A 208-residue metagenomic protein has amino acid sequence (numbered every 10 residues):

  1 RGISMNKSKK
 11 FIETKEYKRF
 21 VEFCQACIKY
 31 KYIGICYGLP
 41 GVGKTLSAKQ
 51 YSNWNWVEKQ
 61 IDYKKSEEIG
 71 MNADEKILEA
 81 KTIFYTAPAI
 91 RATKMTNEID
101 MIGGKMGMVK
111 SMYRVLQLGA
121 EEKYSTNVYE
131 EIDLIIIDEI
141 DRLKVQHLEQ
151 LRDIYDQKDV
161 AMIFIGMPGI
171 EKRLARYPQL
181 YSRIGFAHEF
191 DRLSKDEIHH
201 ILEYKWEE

Functional and structural regions predicted by a protein language model:
R1-K10: Charged, amphipathic alpha-helical linker segments immediately N-terminal to NTP-binding catalytic cores
K15-I28: Pre-Walker A adenine-sensing motif
K31-S52: Walker A/P-loop nucleotide-binding motif
I33-I35, T82, I132-L134: Residue-level preference for the first positions of well-ordered beta-strands
W54-M71, K76, G107: Post-Walker A helix-loop "phosphate-sensing" segment adjacent to the P-loop in P-loop NTPases
K65-G70, A80-R91: A short hydrophobic beta-strand->loop->alpha-helix junction that borders the nucleotide-binding pocket of P-loop NTPases
K76-I77, P88-I137, R142-I154, L193-E208: Mid-core helix/loop region of P-loop NTP-binding domains shared across ATPases and GTPases
L143, I154-P178, H188: Sensor-1/coupling segment of RecA-like P-loop NTPase cores
